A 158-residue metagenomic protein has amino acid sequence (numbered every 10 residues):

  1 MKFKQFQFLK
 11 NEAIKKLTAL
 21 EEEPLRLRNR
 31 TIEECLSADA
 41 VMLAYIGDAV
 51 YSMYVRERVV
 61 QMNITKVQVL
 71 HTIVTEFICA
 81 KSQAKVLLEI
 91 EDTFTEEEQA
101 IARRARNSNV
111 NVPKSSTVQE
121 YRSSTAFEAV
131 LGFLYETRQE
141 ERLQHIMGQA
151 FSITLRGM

Functional and structural regions predicted by a protein language model:
M1-M158: Double-stranded RNA-binding/processing signature
